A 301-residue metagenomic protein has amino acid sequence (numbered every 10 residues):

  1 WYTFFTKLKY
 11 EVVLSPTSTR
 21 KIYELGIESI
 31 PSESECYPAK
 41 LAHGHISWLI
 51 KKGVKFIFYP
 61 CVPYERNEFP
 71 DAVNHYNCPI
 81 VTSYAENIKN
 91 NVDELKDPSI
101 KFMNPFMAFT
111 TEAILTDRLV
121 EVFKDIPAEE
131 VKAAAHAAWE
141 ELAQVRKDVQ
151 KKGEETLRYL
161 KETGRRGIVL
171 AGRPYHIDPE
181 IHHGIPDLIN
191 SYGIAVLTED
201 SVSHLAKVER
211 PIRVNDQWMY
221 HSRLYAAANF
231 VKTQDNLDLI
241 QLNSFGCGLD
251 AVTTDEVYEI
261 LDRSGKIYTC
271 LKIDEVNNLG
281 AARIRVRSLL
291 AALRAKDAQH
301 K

Functional and structural regions predicted by a protein language model:
W1-K301: An N-terminal assembly and electron-transfer interface module characteristic of large anaerobic redox and radical
